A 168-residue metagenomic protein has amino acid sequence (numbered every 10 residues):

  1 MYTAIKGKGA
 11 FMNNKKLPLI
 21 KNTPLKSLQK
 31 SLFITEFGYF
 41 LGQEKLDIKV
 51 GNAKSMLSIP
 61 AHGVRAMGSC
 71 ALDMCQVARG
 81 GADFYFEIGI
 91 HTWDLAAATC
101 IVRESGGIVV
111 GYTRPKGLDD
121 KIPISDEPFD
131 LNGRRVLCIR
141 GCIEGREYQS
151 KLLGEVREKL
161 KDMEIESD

Functional and structural regions predicted by a protein language model:
M1-F11, K15: DPxDG-like acidic metal-binding loop motif
Y2, S31, V136: A broad, low-specificity signal marking well-ordered, structured residues that form hydrophobic/aromatic
I5, L25-Q29, D130-G133: Short Pro/Gly-enriched coil loops immediately N-terminal to beta-strands
I5-K6, L32-F37, R140: Short, structured patches in soluble enzyme cores that scaffold and shape functional sites
A10, Y39-F40, E144: Active-site/binding-pocket entry motifs
A10-N14, T35, F84: Short hydrophobic/aromatic-rich beta-strand segments that constitute the beta-sheet cores of beta-sandwich/beta-barrel
P18-L46, S55-A66: Short loop->beta-strand "edge-of-pocket" segments that line small-molecule binding or catalytic clefts across diverse
G51-I59, G63-R65, C70-D168: Oxyanion/phosphate-interacting regions
